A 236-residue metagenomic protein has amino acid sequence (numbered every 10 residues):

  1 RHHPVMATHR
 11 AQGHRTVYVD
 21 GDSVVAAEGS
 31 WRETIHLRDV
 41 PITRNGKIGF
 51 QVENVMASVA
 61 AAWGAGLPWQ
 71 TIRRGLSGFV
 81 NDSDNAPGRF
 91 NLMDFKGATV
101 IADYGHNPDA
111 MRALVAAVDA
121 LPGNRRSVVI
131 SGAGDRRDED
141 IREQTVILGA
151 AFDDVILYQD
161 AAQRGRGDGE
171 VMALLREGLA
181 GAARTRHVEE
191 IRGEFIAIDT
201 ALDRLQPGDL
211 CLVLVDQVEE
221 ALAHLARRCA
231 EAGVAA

Functional and structural regions predicted by a protein language model:
R1-P41, G78-M93: Extended acidic/charged loop-beta regions that coordinate divalent cations and stabilize anionic phosphate/carboxylate
L37, T43-I48, A60-Q70, R74-A236: ATP-dependent carboxylate-amine ligase
F50-M56: Conserved phosphate/anionic-ligand binding catalytic regions in large, soluble enzymes, centered on
